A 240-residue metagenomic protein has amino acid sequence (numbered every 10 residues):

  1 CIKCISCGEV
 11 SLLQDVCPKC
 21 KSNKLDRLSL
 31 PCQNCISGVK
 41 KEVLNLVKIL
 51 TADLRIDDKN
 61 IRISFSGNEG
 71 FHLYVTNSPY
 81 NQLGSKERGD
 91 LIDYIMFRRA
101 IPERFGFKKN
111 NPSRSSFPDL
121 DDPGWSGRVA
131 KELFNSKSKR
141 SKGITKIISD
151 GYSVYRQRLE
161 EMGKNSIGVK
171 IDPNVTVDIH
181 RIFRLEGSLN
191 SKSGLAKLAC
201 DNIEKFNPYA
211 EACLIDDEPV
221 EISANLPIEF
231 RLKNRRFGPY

Functional and structural regions predicted by a protein language model:
C1, D26-N34, L214-N225: Short glycine-/aliphatic-rich beta-strand segments at the starts of folded cytosolic domains
C4-C7, C17-C20: Short cysteine-rich clusters marking metal-coordination/redox-active sites
G8-L13, N23-R27: Cys/His-rich microdomains that often coordinate metals
I36-L54: A short, contiguous, amphipathic alpha-helix enriched in charged residues
D58-K86, D90: Histidine-centered divalent-metal-coordination microenvironment in nucleic-acid enzymes
D93-D172, T176-I179: Long, charge-rich alpha-helical interaction segments
V177-K192: Catalytic cores of secreted or luminal carbohydrate-active enzymes
K192-G194, K205-P239: C-terminal accessory/binding modules appended to enzymatic or scaffolding proteins
